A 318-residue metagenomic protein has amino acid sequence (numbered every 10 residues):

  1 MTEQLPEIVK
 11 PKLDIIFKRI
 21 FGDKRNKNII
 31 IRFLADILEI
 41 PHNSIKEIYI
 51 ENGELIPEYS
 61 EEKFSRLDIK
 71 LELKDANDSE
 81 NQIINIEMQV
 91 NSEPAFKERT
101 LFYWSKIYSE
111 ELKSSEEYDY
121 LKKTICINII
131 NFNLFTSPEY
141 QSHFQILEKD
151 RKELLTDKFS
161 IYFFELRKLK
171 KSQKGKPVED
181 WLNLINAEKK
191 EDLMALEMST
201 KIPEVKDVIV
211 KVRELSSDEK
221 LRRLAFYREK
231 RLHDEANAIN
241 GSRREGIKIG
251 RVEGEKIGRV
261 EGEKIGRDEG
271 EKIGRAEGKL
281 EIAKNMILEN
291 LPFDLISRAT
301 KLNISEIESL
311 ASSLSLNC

Functional and structural regions predicted by a protein language model:
M1-C318: Elongated, amphipathic alpha-helical interaction scaffolds
